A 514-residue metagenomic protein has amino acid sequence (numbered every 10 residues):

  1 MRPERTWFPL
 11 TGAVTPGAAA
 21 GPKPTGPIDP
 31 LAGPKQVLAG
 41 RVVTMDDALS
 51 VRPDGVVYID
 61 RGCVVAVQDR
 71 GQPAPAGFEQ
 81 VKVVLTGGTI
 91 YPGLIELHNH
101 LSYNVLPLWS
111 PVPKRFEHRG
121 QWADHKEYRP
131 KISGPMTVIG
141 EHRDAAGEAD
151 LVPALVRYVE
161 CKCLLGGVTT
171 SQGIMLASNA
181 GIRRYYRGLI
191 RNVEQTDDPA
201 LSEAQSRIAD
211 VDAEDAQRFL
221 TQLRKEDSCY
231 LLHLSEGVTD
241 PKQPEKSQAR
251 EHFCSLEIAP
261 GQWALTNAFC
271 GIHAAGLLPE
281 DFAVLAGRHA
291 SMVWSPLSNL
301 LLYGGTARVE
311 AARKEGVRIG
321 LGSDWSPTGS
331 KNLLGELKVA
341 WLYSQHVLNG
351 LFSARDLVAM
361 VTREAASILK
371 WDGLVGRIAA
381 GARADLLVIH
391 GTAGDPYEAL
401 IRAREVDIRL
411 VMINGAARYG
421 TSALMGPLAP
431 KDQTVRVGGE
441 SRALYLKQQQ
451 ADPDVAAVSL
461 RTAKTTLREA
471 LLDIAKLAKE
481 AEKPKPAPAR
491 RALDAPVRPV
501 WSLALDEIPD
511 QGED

Functional and structural regions predicted by a protein language model:
M1-G77, N99-L201, L220-L223, L234 (+1 more regions): Active-site microenvironment of metallo-dependent hydrolases
G55, Q80-V81, V317: The right-handed parallel beta-helix/beta-solenoid scaffold, focusing on the short coil/turn and N-cap positions
G71-Y91, E96: Active-site metal-binding motif and surrounding structural segment of the metallo-beta-lactamase
G87, C163, L285, M292 (+1 more regions): Conserved, mostly hydrophobic/aromatic
G173-P327, Q345: Active-site core of metal-dependent hydrolases
L301-R308, S330-N332, Y397-A399, T421: Short, charged, surface-exposed secondary-structure boundary motifs
G320-W325, L342-A354, P396-L400: Short beta-alpha connecting loops at secondary-structure transitions that line or flank enzyme active sites
L333-W341, V361-T362: Structural motif of enzymes handling amino- and sulfur-group chemistry
